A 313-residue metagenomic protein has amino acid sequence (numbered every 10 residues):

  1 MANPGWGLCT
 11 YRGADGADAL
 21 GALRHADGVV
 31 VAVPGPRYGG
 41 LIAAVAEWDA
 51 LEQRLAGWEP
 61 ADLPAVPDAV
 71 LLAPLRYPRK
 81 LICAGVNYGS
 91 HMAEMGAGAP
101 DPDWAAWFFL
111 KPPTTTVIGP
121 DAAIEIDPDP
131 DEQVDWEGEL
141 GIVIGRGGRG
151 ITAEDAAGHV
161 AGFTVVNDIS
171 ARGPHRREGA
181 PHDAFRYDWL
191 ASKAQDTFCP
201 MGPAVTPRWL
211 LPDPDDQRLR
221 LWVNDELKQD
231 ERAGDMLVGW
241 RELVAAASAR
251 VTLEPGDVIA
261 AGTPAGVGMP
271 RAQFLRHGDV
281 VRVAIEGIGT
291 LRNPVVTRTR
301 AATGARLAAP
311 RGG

Functional and structural regions predicted by a protein language model:
A2-E47: Gly/serine-rich nucleotide phosphate-binding loop at the start of the catalytic core of nucleotide/ADP-ribose-handling
A2-P4, D15, H91, E125 (+1 more regions): Catalytic-pocket segment enriched in acidic/His residues
A2-Y11, A43-L227: Active-site microenvironments in enzyme catalytic cores
R12, A22-R24, D135, V143 (+2 more regions): Well-ordered beta-strand positions
A32-G35, I126-P128, T297: Surface-exposed beta-strand edges and flanking loops
P34-G35, V165, R232, R292: Short clusters of small/polar residues that mark proteolytic maturation junctions
